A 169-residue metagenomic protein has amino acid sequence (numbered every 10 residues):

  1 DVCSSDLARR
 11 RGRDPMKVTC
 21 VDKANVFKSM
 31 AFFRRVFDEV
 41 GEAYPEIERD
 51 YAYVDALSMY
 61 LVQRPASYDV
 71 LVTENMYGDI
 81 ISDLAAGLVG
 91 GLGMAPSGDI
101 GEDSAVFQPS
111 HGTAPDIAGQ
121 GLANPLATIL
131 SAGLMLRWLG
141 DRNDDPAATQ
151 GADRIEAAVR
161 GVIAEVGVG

Functional and structural regions predicted by a protein language model:
V2-S4: Short, small-residue-biased leader/transition segments that mark boundaries at the very start of proteins
L7-K17, E39-E48: Secondary-structure boundary elements
A8-K28, D145: An alpha-beta-alpha
V18-C20, I163-V168: Gly-rich Lys/Arg/Thr-decorated short loops/hinges at beta-loop-alpha junctions or inter-strand turns that position
T19-D22, D50-V54, T149-A158: Beta-strand segments within the central parallel beta-sheet cores of soluble alpha/beta enzyme folds
M30-L71, N75, D79, F107: Active-site rim loops that border cofactor/substrate pockets in soluble metabolic enzymes
V62-V166: Glycine-rich phosphate/nucleotide-binding loop
